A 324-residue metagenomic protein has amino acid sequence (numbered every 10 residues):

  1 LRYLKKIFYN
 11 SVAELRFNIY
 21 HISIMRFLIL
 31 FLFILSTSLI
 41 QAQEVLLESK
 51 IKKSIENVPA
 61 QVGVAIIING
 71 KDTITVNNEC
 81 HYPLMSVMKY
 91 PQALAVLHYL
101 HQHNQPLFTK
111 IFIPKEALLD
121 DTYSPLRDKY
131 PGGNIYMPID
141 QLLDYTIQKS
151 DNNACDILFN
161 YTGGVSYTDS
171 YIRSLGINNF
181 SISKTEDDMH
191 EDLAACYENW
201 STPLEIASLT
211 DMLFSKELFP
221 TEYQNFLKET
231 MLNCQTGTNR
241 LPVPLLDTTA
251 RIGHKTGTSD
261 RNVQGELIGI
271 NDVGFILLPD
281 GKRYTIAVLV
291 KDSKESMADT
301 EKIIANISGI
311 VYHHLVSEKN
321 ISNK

Functional and structural regions predicted by a protein language model:
Y3-L4, F8-S11, L15-L46: Bacterial Sec-dependent N-terminal signal peptides
Q43-V58, N160-Y161, V165-S166, M212-R240 (+2 more regions): Structured C-terminal helix/loop/strand segments within mature extracytoplasmic catalytic/sensor domains
N57-H81: Short, conserved catalytic-motif segment at the N-terminal edge
V76-N78, P138-L142, K149-C155, E186-A194 (+1 more regions): Flexible glycine/proline-enriched surface loops and loop-helix/loop-strand junctions
P83-P114, T146, I286: Active-site SXXK
L107-L126, T162-G163, T230: Acidic helix-start/capping segments at beta-turn-to-alpha-helix junctions
L118-I157: Conserved catalytic neighborhood of penicillin-recognizing serine enzymes
I135, D156-L218: Mid-domain, small-residue-enriched loop/turn segments at the edges of structured enzyme/sensor domains
